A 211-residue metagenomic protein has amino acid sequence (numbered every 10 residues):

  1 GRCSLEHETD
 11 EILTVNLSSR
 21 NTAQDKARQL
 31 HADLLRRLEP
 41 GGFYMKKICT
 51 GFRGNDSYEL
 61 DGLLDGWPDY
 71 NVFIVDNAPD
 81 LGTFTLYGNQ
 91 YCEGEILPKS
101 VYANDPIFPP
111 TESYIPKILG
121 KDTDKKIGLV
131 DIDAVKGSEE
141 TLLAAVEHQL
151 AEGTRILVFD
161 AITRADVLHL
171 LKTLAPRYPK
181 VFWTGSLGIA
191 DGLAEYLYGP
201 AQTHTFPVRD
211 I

Functional and structural regions predicted by a protein language model:
G1-I12: N-terminal short beta-loop-beta anion/metal-coordinating cradle
L5, P79-T83, I189-G192: Short gly/pro/ser/thr-enriched loop/turn and capping motifs at secondary-structure boundaries
T9-E11, D25-R28, A32-Y44, I48-V167: Cap/lid and interdomain-hinge subdomains that line or gate substrate/regulatory clefts in soluble alpha/beta enzymes
V15: Conserved nucleotide-sensing/catalytic segment adjacent to the nucleotide-binding pocket in NTP-handling enzymes
S18: Metallocofactor- and cofactor-centric catalytic cores in central/energy metabolism, strongly enriched
N21: A glycine-/small-polar-enriched, mobile loop at the entrance of the PLP active site in fold-type I
D166-L170, Y178: Extended, basic/helix-rich recognition subdomains
A175-I211: Acidic, glycine-rich loop-and-beta core segments that form the ion-binding/anion-interacting portion of active sites
